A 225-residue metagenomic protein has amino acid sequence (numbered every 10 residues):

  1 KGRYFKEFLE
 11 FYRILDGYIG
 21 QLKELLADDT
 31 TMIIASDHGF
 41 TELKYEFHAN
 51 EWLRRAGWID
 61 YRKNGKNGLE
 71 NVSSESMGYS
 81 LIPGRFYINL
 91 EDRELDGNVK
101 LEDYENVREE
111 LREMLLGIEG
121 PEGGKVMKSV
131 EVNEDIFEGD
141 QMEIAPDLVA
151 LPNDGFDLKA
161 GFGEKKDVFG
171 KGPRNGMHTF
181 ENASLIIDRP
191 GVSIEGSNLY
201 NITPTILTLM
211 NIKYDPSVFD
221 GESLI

Functional and structural regions predicted by a protein language model:
K1-F8, I187-V192: Glycine- and acidic
G2, K6, G20-G161: Secreted, luminal/periplasmic, and some membrane-associated catalytic domains that remodel anionic oxygen-ester
E10-R13, K44, D60-I82, G97-E109 (+2 more regions): A short beta-strand-to-alpha-helix junction
A27, L116, G120, V168-K171 (+3 more regions): Hydrophobic alpha-helix feature that most strongly marks membrane-spanning transmembrane helices and their immediate
W52-R55, E105-R108, D167-G172, I202-I206: Short, low-complexity, polar/charged sequence segments that are solvent-exposed and flexible
L151-T203, N211: Low-complexity, glycine/alanine/valine/leucine- and proline-rich hydrophobic stretches
